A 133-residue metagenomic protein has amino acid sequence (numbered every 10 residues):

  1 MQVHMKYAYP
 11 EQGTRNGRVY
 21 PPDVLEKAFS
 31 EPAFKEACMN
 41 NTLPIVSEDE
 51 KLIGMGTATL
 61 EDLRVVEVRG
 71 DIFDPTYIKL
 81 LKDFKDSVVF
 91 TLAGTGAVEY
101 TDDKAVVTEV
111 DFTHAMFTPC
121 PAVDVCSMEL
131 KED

Functional and structural regions predicted by a protein language model:
M1-A37: Polar/acidic, low-complexity leader/linker segments enriched in S/T/G and N/D
Y7-Q12, D49, R69-T76: Secondary-structure transition/turn motif
Y9-Q12, E48-E50, A93-T101: Short, flexible beta-strand-to-coil junctions
R15, L43, A58-L60: N-terminal compositionally biased, intrinsically disordered segments and leader/signal-like regions
V19, K51-L52, A105-V106: Short, solvent-exposed loop/turn motifs
A33-E50, V88-F90: Short conserved beta-strand and strand-loop elements enriched in small hydrophobics with frequent Asp/Gly
M55-D133: Residue microenvironments linked to proteolytic maturation and disulfide-stabilized extracellular modules
